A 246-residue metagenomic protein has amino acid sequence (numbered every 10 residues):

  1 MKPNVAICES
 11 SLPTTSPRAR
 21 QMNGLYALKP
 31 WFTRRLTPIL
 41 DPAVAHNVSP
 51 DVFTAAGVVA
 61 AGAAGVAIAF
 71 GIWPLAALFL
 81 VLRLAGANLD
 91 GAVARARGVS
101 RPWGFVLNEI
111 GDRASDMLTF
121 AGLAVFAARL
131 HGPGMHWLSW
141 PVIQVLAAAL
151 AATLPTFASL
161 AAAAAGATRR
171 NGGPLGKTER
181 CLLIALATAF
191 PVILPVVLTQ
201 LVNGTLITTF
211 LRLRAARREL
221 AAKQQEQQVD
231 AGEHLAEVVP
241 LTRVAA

Functional and structural regions predicted by a protein language model:
K2, A6-D41, R113-A246: A feature for the membrane-embedded catalytic helix bundles of lipid/isoprenoid biosynthetic enzymes
T33, T37, D90, A94-D112 (+1 more regions): Juxtamembrane helix-capping/reentrant segments at transmembrane boundaries
P38, P42, V58-A61: Residue-level detector of alpha-helical secondary structure
L40-P50, G104: Membrane interfacial helix-start motif at the N-side
A43-A45, I68, A94-R95, A187: Helix-capping/transition residues at the boundaries of transmembrane alpha-helices and the short helical linkers
T54-W103, P141-L150, L194-V202: Membrane-embedded alpha-helical segments that form the functional core of polytopic membrane enzymes, especially those
V59-A60, I110, T178-E179: Short secondary-structure capping/turn micro-motifs that flank functional sites
